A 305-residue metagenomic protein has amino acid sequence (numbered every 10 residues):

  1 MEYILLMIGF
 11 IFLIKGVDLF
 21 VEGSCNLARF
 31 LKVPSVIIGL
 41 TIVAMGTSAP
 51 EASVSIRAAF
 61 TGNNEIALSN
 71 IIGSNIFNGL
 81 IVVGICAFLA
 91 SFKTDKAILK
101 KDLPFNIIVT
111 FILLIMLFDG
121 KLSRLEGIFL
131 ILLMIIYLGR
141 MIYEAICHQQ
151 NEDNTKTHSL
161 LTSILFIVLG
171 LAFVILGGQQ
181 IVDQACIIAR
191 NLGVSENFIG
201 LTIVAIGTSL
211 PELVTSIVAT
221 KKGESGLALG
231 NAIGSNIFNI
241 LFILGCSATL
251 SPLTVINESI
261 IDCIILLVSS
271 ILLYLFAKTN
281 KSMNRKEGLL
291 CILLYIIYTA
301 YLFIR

Functional and structural regions predicted by a protein language model:
M1-R305: Hydrophobic alpha-helical segments, chiefly the membrane-spanning helices and signal/signal-anchor peptides
